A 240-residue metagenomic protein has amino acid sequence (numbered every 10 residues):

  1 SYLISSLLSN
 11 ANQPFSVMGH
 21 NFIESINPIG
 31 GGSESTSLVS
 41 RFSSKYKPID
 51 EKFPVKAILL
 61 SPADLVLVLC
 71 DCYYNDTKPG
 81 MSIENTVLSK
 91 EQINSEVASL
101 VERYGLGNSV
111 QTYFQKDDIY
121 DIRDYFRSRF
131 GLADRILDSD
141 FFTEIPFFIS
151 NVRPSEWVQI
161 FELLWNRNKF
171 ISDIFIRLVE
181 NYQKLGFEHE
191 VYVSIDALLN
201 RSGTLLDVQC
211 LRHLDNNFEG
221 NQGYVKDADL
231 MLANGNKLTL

Functional and structural regions predicted by a protein language model:
L3: Hydrophobic positions on the alpha1 helix immediately C-terminal to the Walker A/P-loop
S9-K56, E188, I195-D196, N200 (+1 more regions): Flexible phosphate/Mg2+-sensing switch loops adjacent to catalytic phosphate-binding sites
M18-Y182: P-loop NTPase motor core
P146-T239: Low-complexity, highly charged intrinsically disordered N-terminal segments that act as targeting/localization
